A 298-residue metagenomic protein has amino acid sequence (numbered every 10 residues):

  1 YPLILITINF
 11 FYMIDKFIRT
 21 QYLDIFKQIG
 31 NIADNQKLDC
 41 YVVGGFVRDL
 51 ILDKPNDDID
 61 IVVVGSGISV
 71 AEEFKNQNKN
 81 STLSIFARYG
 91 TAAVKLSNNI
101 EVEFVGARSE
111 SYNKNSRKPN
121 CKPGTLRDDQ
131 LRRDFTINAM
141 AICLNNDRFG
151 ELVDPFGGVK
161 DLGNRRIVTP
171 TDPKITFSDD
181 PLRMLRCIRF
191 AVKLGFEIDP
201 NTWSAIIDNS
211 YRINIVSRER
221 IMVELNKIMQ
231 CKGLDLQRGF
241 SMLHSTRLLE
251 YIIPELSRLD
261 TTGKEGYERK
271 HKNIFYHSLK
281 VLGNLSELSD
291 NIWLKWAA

Functional and structural regions predicted by a protein language model:
P2-I6: Extreme N-terminal basic, low-complexity initiation segments that serve as generic localization/processing leaders
I8-A298: Catalytic cores of the polymerase beta-like nucleotidyltransferase superfamily and closely associated nucleotide
